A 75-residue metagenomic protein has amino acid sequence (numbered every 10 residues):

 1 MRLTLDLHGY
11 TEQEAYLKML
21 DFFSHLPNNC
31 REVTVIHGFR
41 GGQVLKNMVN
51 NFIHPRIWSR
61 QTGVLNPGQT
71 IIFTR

Functional and structural regions predicted by a protein language model:
M1-R75: N-terminal targeting/trafficking signals and adjacent low-complexity tails
